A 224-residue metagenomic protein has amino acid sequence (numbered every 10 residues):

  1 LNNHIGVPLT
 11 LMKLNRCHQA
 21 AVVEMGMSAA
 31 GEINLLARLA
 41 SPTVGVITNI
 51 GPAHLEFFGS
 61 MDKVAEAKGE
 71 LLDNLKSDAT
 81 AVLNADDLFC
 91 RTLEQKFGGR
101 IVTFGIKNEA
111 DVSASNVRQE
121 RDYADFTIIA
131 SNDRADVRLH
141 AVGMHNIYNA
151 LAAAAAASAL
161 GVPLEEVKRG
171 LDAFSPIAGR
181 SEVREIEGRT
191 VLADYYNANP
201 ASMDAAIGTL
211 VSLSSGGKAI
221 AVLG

Functional and structural regions predicted by a protein language model:
L1-A20: Active-site phosphate/ATP/adenylate-binding loop shared across adenylate-forming ligases
L1-I5, M25-G26, I47-I50: Short beta-strand-centered segment that lines the nucleotide-binding/catalytic pocket of NTP-utilizing
K13-R16, S28, R38-L39, D73-S77: Conserved catalytic network of the ASCE P-loop NTPase/AAA+ motor domain
Q19, T43, A79: Conserved acidic residues
Q19-I33, V191-N197: Switch II (G3) loop of P-loop NTPases
L35-I50, G217-A221: Inter-motif core of Ras-like GTPase G domains
V46-T190, G217: Acidic, Mg2+-coordinating active-site environments of NTP-dependent enzymes
I177-G179, Y195-G224: Active-site beta-alpha connecting loops in nucleotide-dependent enzymes
